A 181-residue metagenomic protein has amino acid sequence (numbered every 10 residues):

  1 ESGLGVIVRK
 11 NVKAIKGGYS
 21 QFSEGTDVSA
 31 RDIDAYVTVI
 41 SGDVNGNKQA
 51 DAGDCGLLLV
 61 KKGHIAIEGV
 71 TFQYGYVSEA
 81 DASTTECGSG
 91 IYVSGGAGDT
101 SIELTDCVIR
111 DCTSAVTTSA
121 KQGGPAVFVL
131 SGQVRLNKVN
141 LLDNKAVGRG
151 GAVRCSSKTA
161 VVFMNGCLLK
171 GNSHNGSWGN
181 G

Functional and structural regions predicted by a protein language model:
E1, N172, S177-G181: Short, intrinsically disordered, charge-balanced linker/junction segments flanking boundaries in proteins
S2-A14, E24-E68, Q73-T100, V127-V129 (+1 more regions): Extracellular beta-strand-rich solenoid/capping regions of secreted or surface-exposed proteins that bind or remodel
G3, G90, G95, D106 (+5 more regions): Compositionally biased regions
G17, H64-Y76, G98-A115, Q133-K145 (+1 more regions): Right-handed parallel beta-helix
D54, C87, G123, R149 (+1 more regions): Beta-rich catalytic cores
A80-T85, V116-K121, G176: Flexible, solvent-exposed loop segments that connect beta-strands
